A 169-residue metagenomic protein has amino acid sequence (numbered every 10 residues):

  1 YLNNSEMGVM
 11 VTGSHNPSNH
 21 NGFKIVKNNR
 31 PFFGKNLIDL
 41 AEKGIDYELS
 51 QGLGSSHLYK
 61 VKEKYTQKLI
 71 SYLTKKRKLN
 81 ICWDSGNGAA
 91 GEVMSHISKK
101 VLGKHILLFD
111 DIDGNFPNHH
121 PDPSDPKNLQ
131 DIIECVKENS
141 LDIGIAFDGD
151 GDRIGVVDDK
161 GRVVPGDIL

Functional and structural regions predicted by a protein language model:
Y1-N28: Ferredoxin-reductase
M7, L79, L141-I143: The start of beta-strands in P-loop NTPase/AAA+ ATPase cores
M10, G22-I25, P31, N115 (+3 more regions): Residue-level preference for alpha-helix termini and adjacent loops
M10-V11, W83, L107-F109, A146-F147 (+1 more regions): General beta-strand structural signal in soluble alpha/beta enzymes
N16-P17, N87-G91, G151-D152: Gly/Ser/Thr-rich loops at beta-strand to alpha-helix junctions that form or flank small-molecule/cofactor-binding
N21-N139: Gly/Ser/Thr-enriched, mixed-charge loops and adjacent short helices that form phosphate/oxyanion-binding elements
P121-L169: Acidic, glycine-rich loop-and-beta core segments that form the ion-binding/anion-interacting portion of active sites
